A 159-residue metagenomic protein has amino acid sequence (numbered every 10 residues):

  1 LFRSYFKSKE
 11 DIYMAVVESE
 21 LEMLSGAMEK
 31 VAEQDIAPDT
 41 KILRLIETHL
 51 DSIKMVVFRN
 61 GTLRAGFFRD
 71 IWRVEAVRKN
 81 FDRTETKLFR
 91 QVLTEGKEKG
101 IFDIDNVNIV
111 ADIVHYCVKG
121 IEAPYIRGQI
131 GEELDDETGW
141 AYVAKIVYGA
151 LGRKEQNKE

Functional and structural regions predicted by a protein language model:
S4-Y5, V92: Residues in the recognition helix of alpha-helical DNA-binding motifs
S8-Y13: Short amphipathic alpha-helical segment with a characteristic S/N-K-E followed by hydrophobic residues
A15, S19, G26-M55, V110-V114 (+1 more regions): Hydrophobic alpha-helical connector segments
V16, E20, L24, M28 (+6 more regions): Hydrophobic recognition helices of helix-based DNA-binding modules
I42, R78, D82, D136-W140: Hydrophobic packing residues in well-ordered alpha-helices of helical domains and bundles
L50-R90, E98: Short secondary-structure transition hinges
G61-F68, E75, K97-K145, K154-E159: Hydrophobic/aromatic-rich alpha-helical bundle segments in the mid-to-C-terminal region
